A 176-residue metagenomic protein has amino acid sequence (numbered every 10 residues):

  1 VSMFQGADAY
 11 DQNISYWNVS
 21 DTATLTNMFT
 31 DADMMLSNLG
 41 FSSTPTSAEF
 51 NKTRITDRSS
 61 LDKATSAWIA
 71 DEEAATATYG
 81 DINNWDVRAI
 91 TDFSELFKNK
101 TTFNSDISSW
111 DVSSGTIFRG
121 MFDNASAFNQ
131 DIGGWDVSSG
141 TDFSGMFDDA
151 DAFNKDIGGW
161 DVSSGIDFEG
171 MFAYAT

Functional and structural regions predicted by a protein language model:
V1-T176: Negatively charged
